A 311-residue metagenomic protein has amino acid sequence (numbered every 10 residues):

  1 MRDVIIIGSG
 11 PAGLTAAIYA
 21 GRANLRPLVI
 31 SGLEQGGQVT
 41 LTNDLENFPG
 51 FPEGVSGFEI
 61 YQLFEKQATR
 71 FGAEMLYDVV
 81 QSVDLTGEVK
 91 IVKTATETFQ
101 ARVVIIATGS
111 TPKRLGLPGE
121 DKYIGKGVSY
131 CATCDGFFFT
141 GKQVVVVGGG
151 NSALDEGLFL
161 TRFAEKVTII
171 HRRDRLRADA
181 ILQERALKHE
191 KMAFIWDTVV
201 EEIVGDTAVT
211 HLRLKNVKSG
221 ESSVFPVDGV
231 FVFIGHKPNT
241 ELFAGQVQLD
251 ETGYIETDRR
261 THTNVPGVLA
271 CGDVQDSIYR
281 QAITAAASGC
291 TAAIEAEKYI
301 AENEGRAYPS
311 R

Functional and structural regions predicted by a protein language model:
M1-I7, A23, L28, A73-K142 (+3 more regions): FAD-binding core/adjacent interface of flavoenzyme oxidoreductases
R2-F71, K142, L154-A180, D250: Beta1-alpha1 glycine-rich phosphate/pyrophosphate-binding loop at the start of Rossmann-like nucleotide-binding domains
G8, S31, T108, G148 (+3 more regions): Short beta-strand/turn micro-motifs composed of small residues that flank or help shape donor/cofactor-binding pockets
G10-P11, E34, S110-P112, N151-S152 (+1 more regions): Residue-level detector of alpha-helix initiation sites
L33, V39-L41, L115-G119, F243: Conserved catalytic-core motifs of eukaryotic protein kinase domains, centered on the activation segment
A68-K93, T98-A101, R162-R259, K298-R311: A Rossmann-like FAD-binding core segment of flavoenzymes
G116, K122-F138, V232-I283, S288 (+1 more regions): FAD-site-proximal beta/loop scaffold in flavoenzymes
